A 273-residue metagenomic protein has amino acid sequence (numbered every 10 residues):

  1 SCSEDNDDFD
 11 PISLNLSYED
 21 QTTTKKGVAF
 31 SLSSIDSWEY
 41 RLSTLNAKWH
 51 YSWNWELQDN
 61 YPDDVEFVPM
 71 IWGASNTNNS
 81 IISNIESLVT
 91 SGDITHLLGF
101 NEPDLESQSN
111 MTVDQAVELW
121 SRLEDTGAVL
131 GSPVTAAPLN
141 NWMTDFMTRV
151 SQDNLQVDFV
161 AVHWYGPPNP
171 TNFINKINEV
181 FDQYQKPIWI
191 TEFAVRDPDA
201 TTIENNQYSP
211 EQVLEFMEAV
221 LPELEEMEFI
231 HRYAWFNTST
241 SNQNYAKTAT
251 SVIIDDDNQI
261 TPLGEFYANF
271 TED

Functional and structural regions predicted by a protein language model:
S1-T23: Bacterial Sec-dependent N-terminal signal peptides
T22-K26, L45-W49, D63-F67, G92-H96 (+4 more regions): Loop/turn elements at helix/coil->beta-strand transitions in domains of secreted/extracellular proteins
T23-L97: N-terminal carbohydrate-binding/catalytic regions of secreted carbohydrate-active enzymes
I35-S37, H50-Q58, N76-L88, D114-E118 (+4 more regions): Alpha-helical scaffolding within the catalytic cores of extracellular/periplasmic polymer-degrading hydrolases
S52, P69, N101, M143-I203 (+1 more regions): Aromatic- and acid-rich polysaccharide-binding/catalytic face of secreted or lumenal carbohydrate-active enzymes
D64-P69, G73-S75, Q207-Y208, F236-D273: Aromatic-rich peripheral "rim/lid" segments of glycoside hydrolase catalytic domains that contact and position glycan
V89-V113, L119, G131-L139, L155-W164 (+2 more regions): Active-site groove signature of glycoside hydrolases
Q108-Q115, P138, N172, E204-F216 (+1 more regions): Alpha-helix N-cap and loop-to-helix initiation/capping positions
